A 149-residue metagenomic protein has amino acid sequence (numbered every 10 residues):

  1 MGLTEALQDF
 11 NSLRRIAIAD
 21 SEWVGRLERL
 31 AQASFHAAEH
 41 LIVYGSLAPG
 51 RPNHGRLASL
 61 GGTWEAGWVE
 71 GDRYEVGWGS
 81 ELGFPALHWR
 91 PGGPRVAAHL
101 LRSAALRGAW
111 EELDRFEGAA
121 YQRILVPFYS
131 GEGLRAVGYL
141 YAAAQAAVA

Functional and structural regions predicted by a protein language model:
M1-A149: Glycine-aromatic micro-motifs
